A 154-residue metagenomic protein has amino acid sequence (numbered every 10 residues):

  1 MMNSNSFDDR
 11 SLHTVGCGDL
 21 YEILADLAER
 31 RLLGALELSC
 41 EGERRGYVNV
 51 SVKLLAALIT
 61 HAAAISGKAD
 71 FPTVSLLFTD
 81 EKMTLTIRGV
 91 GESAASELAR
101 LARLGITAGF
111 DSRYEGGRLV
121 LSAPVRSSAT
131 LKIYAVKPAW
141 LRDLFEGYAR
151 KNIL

Functional and structural regions predicted by a protein language model:
M2, S96-L154: Flexible, glycine-/charge-rich segments associated with ATP-binding catalytic modules
M2-V15, R45, K68-A69: Flexible helix-coil linker/loop segments in the cytosolic histidine kinase module, especially at subdomain junctions
R10-L32: Short beta-to-alpha transition helix within the HATPase_c
L12-V15, L33-T60: Conserved short strand/loop->alpha-helix "switch" segment adjacent to the catalytic nucleotide/phosphoryl-transfer site
I23-L27, A57, E97-R100, L144: Charge-rich, solvent-exposed alpha-helical interaction surfaces
N49-T73, E97-R100, L104: Conserved ATP-binding N-box helix of the HATPase_c
F71-E81: Short beta-strand/loop element within the Bergerat-fold HATPase_c
M83-G91: Conserved DxG motif in ATP/Mg2+-binding regions
